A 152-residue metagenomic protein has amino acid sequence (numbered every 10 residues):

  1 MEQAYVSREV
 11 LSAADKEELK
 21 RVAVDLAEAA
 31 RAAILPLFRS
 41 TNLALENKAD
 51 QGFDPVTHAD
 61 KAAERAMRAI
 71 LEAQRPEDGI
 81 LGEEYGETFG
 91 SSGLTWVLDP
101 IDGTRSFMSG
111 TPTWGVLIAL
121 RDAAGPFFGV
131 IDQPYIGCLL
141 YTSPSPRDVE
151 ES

Functional and structural regions predicted by a protein language model:
M1-I101: N-terminal subdomain of lithium-sensitive/metallo-dependent phosphomonoesterases centered on the IMPase/IPPase/PAP
G90-S143: DPxDG-like acidic metal-binding loop motif
Y141-S152: Single conserved hydrophobic/aromatic residue that forms the stacking wall/gate of nucleotide- or nucleobase-binding
